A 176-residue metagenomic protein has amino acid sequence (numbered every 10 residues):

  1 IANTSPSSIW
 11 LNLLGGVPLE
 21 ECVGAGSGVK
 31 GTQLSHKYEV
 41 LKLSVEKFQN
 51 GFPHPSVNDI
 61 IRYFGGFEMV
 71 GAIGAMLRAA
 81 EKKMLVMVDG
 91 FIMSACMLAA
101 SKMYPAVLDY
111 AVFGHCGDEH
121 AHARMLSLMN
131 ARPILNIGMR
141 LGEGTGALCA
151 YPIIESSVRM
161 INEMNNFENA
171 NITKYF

Functional and structural regions predicted by a protein language model:
I1-F176: N-terminal loops that bind phosphate or other acidic moieties and the adjacent beta-alpha structural core
